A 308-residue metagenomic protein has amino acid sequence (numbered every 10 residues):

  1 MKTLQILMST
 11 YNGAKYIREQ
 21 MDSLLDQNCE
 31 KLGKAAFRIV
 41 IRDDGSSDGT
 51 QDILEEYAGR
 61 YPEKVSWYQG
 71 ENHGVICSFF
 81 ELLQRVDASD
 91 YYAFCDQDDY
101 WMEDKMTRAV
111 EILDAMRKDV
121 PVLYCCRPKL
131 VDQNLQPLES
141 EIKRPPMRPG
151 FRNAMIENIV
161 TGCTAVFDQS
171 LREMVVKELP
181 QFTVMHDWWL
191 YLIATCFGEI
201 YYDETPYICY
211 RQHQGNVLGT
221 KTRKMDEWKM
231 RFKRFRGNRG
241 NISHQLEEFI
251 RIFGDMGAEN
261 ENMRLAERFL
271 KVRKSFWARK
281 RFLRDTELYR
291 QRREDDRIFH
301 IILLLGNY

Functional and structural regions predicted by a protein language model:
M1-T222, N307: Nucleotide-sugar donor-binding/catalytic module of glycosyltransferases that assemble extracellular/cell-envelope
W189, R211-Y308: C-terminal subregions of glycosyltransferases and related glycan-biosynthesis enzymes
